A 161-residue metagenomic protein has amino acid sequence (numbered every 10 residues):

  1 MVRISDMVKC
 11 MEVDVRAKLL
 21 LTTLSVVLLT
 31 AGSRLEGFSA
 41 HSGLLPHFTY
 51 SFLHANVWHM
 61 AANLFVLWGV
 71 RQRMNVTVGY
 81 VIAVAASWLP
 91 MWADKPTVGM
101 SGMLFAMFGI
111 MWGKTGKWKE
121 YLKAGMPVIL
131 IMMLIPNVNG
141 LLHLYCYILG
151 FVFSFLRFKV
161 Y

Functional and structural regions predicted by a protein language model:
M1-Y161: A detector for small-residue-rich transmembrane helices and their helix-helix packing motifs
